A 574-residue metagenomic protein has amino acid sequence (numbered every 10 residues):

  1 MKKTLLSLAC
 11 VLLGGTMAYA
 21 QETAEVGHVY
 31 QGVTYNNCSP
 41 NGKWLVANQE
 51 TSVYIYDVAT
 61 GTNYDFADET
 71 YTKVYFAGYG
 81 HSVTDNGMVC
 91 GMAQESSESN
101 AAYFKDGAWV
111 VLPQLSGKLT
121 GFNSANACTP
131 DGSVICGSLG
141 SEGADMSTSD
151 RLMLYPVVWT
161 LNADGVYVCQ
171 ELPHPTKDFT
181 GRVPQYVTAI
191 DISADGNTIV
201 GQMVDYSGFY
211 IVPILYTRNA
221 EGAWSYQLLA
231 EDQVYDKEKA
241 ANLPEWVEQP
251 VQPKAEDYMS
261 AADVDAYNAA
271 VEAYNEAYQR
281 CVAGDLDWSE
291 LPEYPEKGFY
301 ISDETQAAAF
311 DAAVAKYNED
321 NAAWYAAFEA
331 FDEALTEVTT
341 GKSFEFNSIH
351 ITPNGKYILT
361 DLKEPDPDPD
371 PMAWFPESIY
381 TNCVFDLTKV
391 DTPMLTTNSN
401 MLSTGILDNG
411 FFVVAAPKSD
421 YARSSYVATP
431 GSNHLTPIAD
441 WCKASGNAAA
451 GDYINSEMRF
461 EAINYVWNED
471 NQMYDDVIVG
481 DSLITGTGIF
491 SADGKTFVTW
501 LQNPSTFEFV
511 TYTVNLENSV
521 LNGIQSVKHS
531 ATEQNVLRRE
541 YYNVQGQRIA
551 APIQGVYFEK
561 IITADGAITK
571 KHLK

Functional and structural regions predicted by a protein language model:
K3, F558-K574: C-terminal tail/sorting-segment detector
T4-G14: Sec-dependent N-terminal signal peptides
T16-A20: Sec/Tat signal peptide C-region and signal peptidase I cleavage site
Q21-P250, N318-V520: Conserved "turn/edge" positions that cap or connect secondary-structure elements within repeat/scaffolded domains
P156, R548-I549: C-terminal trimerization/auto-chaperone modules of long, extracellular attachment fibers and adhesins
N242-L335: Long intrinsically disordered, low-complexity regions that are acidic and Ser/Thr-rich
V514-R548: Residue-level detector of functionally pivotal "anchor" positions at catalytic/ligand-binding pockets or at interdomain
Q554-V556: Extracellular Ig-like/FN3 beta-sandwich strand-entry sites
